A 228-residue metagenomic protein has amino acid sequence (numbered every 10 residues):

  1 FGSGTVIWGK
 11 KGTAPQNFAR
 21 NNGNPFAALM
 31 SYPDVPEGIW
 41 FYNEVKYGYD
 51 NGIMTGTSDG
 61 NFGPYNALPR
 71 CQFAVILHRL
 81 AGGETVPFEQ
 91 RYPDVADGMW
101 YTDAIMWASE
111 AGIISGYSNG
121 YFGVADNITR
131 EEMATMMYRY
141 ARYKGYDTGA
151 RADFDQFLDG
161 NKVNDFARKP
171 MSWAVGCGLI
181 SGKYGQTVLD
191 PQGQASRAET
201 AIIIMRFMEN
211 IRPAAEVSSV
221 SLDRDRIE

Functional and structural regions predicted by a protein language model:
F1-G4, F157-V163, G176: Ankyrin-repeat and related helical/solenoid repeat scaffolds used for protein-protein interactions
F1-M30, Y47, W107: Solvent-exposed loop and capping/linker segments of extracellular ligand-binding repeat ectodomains
L29-Y42, N51, T55-A104, A111-E131 (+3 more regions): Feature responds to low-complexity, polar/acidic, surface-exposed segments characteristic of secreted/exported proteins
Y49, S109-E110, V175: Alpha-helix C-terminal capping/helix-coil junction sites
N164-G176, A201: Alpha-helical membrane segments in multi-pass integral membrane proteins
A195-E199: Acidic helix/loop microenvironments that form the catalytic cleft of cell-wall polysaccharide enzymes
